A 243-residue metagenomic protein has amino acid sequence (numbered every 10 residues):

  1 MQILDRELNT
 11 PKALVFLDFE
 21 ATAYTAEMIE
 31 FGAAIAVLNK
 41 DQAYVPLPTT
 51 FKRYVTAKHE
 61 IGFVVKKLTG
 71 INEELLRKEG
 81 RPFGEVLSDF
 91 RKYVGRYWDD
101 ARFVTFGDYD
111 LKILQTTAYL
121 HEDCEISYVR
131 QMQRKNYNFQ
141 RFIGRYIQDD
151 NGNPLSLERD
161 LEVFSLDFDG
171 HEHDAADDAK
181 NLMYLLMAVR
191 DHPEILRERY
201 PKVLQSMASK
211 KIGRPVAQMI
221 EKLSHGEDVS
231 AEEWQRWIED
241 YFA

Functional and structural regions predicted by a protein language model:
M1-I3, S88-K92: A generic local structural motif
M1-R6, F19-Y24, G70-E74, V104-F106 (+1 more regions): A generic short-segment signal for beta-strand/edge and adjacent turn/coil regions
M1-Y44, I212, V229, E233-W237: Entry/capping segment at the start of metal-dependent catalytic domains with acidic active-site entry clusters
A26-E30, A34-T69, V94-E227: Metal-dependent phosphoesterase core characteristic of DEDDh/y 3'-5' exonuclease domains
L68-F90: Metal-dependent phosphoesterase signature
E221-A243: Acidic catalytic cores of enzymes that act on phosphate-bearing nucleotides/polynucleotides
